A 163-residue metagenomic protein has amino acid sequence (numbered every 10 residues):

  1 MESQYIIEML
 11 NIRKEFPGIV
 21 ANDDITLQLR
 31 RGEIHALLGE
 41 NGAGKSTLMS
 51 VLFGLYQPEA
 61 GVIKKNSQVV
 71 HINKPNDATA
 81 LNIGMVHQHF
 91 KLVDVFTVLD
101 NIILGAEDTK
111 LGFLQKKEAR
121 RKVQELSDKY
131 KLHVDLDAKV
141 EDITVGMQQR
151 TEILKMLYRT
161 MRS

Functional and structural regions predicted by a protein language model:
M1-S163: Glycine-rich phosphate-binding loops of nucleotide-dependent enzymes
